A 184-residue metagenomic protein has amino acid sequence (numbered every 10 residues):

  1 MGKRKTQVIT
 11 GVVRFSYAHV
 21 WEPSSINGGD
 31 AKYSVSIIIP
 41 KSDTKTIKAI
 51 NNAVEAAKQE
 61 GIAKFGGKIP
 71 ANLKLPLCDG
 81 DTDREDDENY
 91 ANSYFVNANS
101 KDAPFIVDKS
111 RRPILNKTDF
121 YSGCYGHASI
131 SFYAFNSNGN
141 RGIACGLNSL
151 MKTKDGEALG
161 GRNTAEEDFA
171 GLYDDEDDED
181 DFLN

Functional and structural regions predicted by a protein language model:
M1-F95: OB-fold ssDNA-binding interfaces and closely related basic DNA-contact patches used across DNA replication/repair
M1-Q7, E157-N184: Acidic, gly/ser/pro-rich intrinsically disordered tails
I39-K41, F132-A134, K154: Beta-strand elements of well-folded, non-transmembrane domains
F95-A98, D155: Helix-rich interaction surfaces within compact, conserved domain-sized segments that mediate assembly or partner
A98-D102, I106-L115: A beta-strand/beta-hairpin structural motif
S110-Y125, Y133-I143: Exposed beta-sheet edge/beta-hairpin loop segments within beta-rich domains
S137-E157: OB-fold/S1-family single-stranded nucleic acid-binding modules
